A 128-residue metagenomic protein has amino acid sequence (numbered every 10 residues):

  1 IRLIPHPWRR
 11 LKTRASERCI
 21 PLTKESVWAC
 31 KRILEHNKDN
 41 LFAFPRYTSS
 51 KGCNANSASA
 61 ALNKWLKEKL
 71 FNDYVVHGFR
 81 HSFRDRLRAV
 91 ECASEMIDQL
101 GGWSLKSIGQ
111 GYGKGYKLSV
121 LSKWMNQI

Functional and structural regions predicted by a protein language model:
I1, C30-K31, V76-F79: Tryptophan-centric aromatic hotspots in well-structured domains and transmembrane helices
H6, T23-N72: Active-site/catalytic core of tyrosine-dependent DNA strand-transfer enzymes
T13-R14: Extracellular/periplasmic catalytic domains that process cell-envelope and extracellular macromolecules
E17-C19: Well-ordered beta-strand positions in beta-sheet-rich domains
F42-F44, R84, Y112: Bulky hydrophobic/aromatic "packing anchor" residues in well-ordered structure
S57, K64, G78-S104: C-terminal catalytic core of tyrosine-transesterase DNA break-rejoin enzymes
V90, S94, G101-I128: Catalytic-site neighborhood detector that most strongly recognizes the C-terminal catalytic loop/helix of tyrosine
